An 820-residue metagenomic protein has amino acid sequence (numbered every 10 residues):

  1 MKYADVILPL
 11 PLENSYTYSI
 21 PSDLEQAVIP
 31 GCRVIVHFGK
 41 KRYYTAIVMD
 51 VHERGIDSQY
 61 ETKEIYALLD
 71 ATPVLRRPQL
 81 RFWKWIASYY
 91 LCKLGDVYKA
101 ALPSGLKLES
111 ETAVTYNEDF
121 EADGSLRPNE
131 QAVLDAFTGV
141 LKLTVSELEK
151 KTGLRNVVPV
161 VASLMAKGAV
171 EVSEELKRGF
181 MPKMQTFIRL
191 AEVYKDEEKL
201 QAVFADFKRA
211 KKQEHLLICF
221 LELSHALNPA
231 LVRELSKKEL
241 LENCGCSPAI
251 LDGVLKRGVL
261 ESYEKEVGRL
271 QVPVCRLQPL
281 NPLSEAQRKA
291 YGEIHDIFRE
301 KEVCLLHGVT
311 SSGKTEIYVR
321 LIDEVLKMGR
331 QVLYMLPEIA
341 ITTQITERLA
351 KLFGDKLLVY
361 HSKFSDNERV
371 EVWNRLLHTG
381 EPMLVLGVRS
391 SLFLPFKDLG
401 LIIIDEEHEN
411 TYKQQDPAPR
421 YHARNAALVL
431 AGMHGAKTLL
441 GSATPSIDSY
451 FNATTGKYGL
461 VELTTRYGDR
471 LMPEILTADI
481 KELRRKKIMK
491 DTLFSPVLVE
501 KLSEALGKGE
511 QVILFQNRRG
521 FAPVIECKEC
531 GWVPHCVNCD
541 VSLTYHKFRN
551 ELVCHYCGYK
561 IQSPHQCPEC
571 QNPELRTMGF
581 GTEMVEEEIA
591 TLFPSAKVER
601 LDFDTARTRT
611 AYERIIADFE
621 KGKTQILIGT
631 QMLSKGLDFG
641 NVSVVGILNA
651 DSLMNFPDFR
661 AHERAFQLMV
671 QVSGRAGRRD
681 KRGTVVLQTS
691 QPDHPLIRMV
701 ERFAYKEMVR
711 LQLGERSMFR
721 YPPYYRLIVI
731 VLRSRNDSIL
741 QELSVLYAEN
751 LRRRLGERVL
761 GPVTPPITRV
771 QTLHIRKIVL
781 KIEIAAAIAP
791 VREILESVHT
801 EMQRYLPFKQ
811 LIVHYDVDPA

Functional and structural regions predicted by a protein language model:
M1-V385, S391-S442, T454-R470, R754 (+1 more regions): Accessory, non-ATPase domains that flank or precede helicase/AAA+ motor cores in DNA-metabolism machines
N14-Y16, S236, R726-I728, H774-R776: Short amphipathic alpha-helical segments
L277-P279, R769-K781, D816-A820: Short, low-order "capping/linker" segments at domain edges
Q278-S284, R288-G292, E300-Q741, E749 (+4 more regions): Inter-lobe coupling/hinge segments of SF2-like helicase ATPases
F593-A596, L751-V759, R804-K809: Short secondary-structure junctions
E749, R753-H774, V813-Y815: A carboxyl-terminal module marker
